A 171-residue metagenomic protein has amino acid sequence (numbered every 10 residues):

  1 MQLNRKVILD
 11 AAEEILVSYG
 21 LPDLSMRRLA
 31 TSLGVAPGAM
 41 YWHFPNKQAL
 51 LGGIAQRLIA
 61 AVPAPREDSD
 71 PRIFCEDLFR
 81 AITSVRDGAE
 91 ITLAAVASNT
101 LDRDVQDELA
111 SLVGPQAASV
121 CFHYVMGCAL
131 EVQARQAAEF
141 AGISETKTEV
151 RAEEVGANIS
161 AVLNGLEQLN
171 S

Functional and structural regions predicted by a protein language model:
M1-V7: Short, Lys/Arg-enriched anionic-surface-contact patches
V7, A11-A49, G53: Helix-turn-helix
L9, P71-C75, A118, A152-L163: Short, amphipathic alpha-helical "lid/cap" segments that border enzyme active or binding sites
A55-V62: Short, basic, alpha-helical segments at the C-terminal edge of helix-turn-helix-like DNA-binding modules
P63-L101, A118: Hydrophobic alpha-helical connector segments
V113-H123: All-alpha amphipathic helical-bundle segments outside canonical DNA-binding/catalytic cores that form hydrophobic
V125-A137: Short, solvent-exposed beta-strand-terminating loops
A134-S171: C-terminal peripheral helix-coil segments that are non-catalytic and often amphipathic
